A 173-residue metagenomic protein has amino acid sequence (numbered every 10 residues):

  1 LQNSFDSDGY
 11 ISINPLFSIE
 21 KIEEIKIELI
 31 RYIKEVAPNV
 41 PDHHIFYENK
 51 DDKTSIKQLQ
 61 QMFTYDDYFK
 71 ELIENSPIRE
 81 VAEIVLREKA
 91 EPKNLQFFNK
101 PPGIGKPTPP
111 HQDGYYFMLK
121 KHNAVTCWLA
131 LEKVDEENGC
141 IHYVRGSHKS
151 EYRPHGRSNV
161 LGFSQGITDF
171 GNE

Functional and structural regions predicted by a protein language model:
L1-D8, I13-P110, Y116-L119, G156: Non-heme Fe(II)-dependent double-stranded beta-helix
S12, P109, T126, A130 (+1 more regions): Conserved beta-strand segments that form the floor/walls of ligand-binding pockets within enzyme and binding domains
S18-I33, L131-S147: Internal hydrophobic scaffold segments of catalytic domains
I19-E20, V125, S150, R157: Amphipathic, positively biased hydrophobic alpha-helical segments used for protein targeting and membrane insertion
I30-E35, G114-M118, W128-L129, G146-S150 (+1 more regions): Short, low-complexity, polar/charged sequence segments that are solvent-exposed and flexible
V85, H111, M118-E136: Short, conserved beta-strand element in jelly-roll/cupin
L95, V125, G139: Change "...and in nucleic-acid phosphodiester-cleaving endonucleases..." to "...and in nucleic-acid processing enzymes
V134-E173: Double-stranded beta-helix
